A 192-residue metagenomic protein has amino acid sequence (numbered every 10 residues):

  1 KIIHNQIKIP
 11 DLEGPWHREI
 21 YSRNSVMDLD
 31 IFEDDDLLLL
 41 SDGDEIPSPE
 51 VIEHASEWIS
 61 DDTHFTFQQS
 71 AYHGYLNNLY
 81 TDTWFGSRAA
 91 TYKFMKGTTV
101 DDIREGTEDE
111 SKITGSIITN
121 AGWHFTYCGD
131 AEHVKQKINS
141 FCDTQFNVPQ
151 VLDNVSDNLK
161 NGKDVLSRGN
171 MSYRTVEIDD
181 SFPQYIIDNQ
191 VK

Functional and structural regions predicted by a protein language model:
K1-L40, P49-E50, F182, I186: Active-site-proximal specificity loops/subdomain of glycosyltransferases
L12, M27-F32, L37-L40, L76-L79 (+5 more regions): Generic detector of leucine side chains in alpha-helical contexts
W16-E19, E45-Q150: Conserved catalytic core of nucleotide-sugar-dependent glycosyltransferases
I113-G115, A121, F125-K192: Mature, function-bearing regions of proteins
